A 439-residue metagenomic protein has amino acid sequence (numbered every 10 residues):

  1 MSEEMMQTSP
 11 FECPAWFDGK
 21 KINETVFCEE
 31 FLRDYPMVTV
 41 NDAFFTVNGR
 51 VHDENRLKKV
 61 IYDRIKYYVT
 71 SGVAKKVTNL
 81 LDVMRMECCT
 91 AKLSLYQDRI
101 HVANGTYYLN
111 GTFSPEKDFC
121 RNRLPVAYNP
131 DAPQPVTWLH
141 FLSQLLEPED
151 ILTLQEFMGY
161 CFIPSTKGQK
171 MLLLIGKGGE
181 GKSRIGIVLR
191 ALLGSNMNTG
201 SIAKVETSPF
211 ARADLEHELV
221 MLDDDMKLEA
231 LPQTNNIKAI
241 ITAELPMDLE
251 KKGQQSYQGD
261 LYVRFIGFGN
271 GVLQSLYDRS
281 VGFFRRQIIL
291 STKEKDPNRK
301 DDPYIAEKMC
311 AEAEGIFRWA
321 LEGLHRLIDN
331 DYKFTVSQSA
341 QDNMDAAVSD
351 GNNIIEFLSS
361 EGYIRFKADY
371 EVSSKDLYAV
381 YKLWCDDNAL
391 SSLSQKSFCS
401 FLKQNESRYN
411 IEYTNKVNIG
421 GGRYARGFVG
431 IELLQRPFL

Functional and structural regions predicted by a protein language model:
M1-V40, Y67-E180, R184-L439: Feature primarily recognizes SF3-like P-loop helicase cores of small DNA viruses
V40-V69: TRNA-binding/sensing appendages of the translation machinery
